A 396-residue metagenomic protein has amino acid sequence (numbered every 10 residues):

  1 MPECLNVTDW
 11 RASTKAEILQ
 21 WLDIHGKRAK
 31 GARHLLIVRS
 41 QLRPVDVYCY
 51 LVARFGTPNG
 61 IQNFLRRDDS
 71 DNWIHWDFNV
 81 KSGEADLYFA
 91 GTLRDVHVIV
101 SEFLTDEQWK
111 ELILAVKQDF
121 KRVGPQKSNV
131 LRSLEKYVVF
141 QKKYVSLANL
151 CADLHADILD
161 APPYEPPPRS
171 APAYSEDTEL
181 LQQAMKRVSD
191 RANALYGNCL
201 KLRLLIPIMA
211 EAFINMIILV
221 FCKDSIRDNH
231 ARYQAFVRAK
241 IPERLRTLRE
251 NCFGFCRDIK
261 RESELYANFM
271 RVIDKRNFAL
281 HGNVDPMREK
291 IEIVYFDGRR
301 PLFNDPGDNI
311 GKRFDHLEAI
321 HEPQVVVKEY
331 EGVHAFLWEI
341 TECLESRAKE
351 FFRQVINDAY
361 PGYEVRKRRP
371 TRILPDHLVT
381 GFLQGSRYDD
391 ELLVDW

Functional and structural regions predicted by a protein language model:
M1-D68, W73-W76, E289-W396: Polyanionic, low-complexity intrinsically disordered segments
P2-V7, S13-A16, R94-C199: Charged alpha-helical initiation segments
L36-V123: N-terminal accessory interaction module
A194-F221: Short, hydrophobic, well-ordered secondary-structure elements
E211-I218, N277-R288, W338, E342: Charged/polar positions within long, soluble alpha-helices
C222-Q234: Short, glycine/acidic-rich hinge or "gate" loops at secondary-structure transitions that mediate conformational
Y233-D258: Active-site-proximal segments of catalytic enzyme domains that coordinate small-molecule cofactors or metal ions
S263-G298: Histidine-centered, metal-coordinating catalytic motifs and their short helical/loop contexts
